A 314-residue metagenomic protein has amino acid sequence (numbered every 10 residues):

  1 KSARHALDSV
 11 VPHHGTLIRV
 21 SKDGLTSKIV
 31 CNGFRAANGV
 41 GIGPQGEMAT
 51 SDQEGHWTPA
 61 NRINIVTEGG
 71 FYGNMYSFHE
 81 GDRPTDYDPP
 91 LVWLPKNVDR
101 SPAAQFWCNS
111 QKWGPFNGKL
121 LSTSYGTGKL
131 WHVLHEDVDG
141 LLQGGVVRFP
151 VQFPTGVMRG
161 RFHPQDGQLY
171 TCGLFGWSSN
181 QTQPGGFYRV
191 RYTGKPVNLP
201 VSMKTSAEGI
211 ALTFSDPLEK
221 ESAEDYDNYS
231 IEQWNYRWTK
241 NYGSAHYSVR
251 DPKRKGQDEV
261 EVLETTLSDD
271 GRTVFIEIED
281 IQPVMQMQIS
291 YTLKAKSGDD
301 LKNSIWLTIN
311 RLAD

Functional and structural regions predicted by a protein language model:
K1-V197, V201-A211, K220: Beta-propeller domains with acidic blade repeats across secreted/periplasmic ectodomains and cytosolic WD/CNH propellers
K204-S206, T266-D270: Blade-terminus and WD-like Trp-Asp/Gly-His loop motifs, strongest in beta-propeller folds
I210-F214, I276-I278: Short, well-ordered beta-strand segments enriched in hydrophobic/aromatic residues
L212, P217-E264, S290-K294, N303-W306: Short, surface-exposed alpha-helix to beta-strand junction/turn motifs within ectodomains of secreted and cell-envelope
K253, S268-D270, I281: N-terminal pre-domains immediately preceding structured catalytic cores
R272-V274: Short strand-edge motifs at loop-to-beta-strand transitions and within beta-strands of extracellular beta-rich domains
E279-M285: Surface-exposed, short loops/turns at beta-strand junctions within beta-sandwich domains
S297-D314: Extended, polar beta-sheet/loop recognition surfaces of beta-rich domains that mediate binding to diverse ligands
